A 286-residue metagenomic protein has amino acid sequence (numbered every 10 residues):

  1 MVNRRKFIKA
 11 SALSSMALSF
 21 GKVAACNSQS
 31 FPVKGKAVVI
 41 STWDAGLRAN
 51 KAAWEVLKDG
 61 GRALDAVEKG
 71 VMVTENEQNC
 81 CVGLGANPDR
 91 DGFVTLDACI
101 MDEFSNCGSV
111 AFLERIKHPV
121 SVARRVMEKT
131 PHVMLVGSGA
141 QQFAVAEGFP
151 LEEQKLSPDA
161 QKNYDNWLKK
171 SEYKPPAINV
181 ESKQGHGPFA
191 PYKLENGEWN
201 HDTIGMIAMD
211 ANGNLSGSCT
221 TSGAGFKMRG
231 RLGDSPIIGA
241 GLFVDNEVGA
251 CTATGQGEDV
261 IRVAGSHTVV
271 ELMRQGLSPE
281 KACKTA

Functional and structural regions predicted by a protein language model:
V2-N3, K9-A12, M16-A17, Q29-A286: Alpha/propeptide regions of enzymes that mature by internal proteolysis
A24-S28: Signal peptide processing junction and immediate N-terminal pro/mature segment of secreted/exported proteins
